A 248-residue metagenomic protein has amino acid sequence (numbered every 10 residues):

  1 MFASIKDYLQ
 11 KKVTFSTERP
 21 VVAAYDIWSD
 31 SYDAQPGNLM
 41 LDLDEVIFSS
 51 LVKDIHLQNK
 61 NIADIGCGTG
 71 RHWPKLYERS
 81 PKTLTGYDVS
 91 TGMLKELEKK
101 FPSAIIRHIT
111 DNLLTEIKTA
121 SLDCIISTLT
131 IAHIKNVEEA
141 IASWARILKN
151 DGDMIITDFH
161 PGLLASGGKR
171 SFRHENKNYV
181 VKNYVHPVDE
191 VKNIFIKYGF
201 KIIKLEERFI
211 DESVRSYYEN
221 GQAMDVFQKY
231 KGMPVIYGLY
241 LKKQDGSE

Functional and structural regions predicted by a protein language model:
F2-H56, R71-K75, M93-E96, K100 (+2 more regions): Conserved class I S-adenosyl-L-methionine
A63-I65, T69-L114: Class I SAM-dependent methyltransferase SAM/SAH-binding core
T115-I125: A short acidic, Gly/Pro-enriched loop at the edge of an enzyme's catalytic core that lines a small-molecule cofactor
C124-V137: A short SAM/SAH-binding and catalytic strip from SAM-dependent methyltransferases
E138-D153: A short glycine-rich, Lys/Arg-flanked "PGG" loop and its adjoining helix->strand segment in the class I
I155-N178, K182: Conserved class I S-adenosyl-L-methionine
N183-E206: Short alpha-helix
I203-E248: Conserved Class I S-adenosyl-L-methionine
